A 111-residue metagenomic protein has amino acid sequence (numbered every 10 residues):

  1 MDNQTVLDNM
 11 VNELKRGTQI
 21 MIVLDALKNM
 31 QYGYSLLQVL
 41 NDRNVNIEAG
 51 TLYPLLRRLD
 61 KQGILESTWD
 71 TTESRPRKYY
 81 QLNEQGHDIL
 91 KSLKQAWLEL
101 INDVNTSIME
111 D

Functional and structural regions predicted by a protein language model:
M1-N12: Short, Lys/Arg-enriched N-terminal segment that forms or immediately precedes the first helix of a structured domain
V11-T51: N-terminal helix-turn-helix DNA-binding core of bacterial DNA-binding proteins
Y53-R58: Short, hydrophobic-biased segments on the C-terminal half of alpha helices that form "recognition helices"
Q62-P76, Q81: Beta-hairpin "wing" of winged helix-turn-helix
P76-K94: Basic, amphipathic "hinge/linker" alpha-helix immediately C-terminal to the N-terminal HTH DNA-binding motif
K91-D111: Amphipathic alpha-helical dimerization/coiled-coil segments that flank or bridge DNA-binding/regulatory modules
